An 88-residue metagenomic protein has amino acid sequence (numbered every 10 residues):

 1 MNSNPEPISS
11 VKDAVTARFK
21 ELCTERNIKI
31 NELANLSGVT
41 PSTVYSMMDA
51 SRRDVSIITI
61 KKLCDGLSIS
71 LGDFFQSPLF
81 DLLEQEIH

Functional and structural regions predicted by a protein language model:
M1-K29: A short, Lys/Arg-rich alpha-helix, primarily the initiator
M1-S9, F75-H88: Short, charged recognition helix plus adjacent turn of helix-turn-helix-like nucleic-acid-binding domains
C23, A34, C64: The alpha-helix within a helix-turn-helix
N27-S46: Short alpha-helical DNA-recognition segment
T40, S51, P78-L82: The DNA-recognition helices of helix-turn-helix-type DNA-binding domains
M48, T59, F75-P78: DNA major-groove recognition helix of helix-turn-helix
S51-K62: Short, basic-rich loop-to-helix N-cap that marks the start of a DNA-contacting helix
D65-Q76: Intrinsically disordered, low-complexity basic tails/linkers immediately adjacent to helix-turn-helix/homeobox/MYB/SANT
